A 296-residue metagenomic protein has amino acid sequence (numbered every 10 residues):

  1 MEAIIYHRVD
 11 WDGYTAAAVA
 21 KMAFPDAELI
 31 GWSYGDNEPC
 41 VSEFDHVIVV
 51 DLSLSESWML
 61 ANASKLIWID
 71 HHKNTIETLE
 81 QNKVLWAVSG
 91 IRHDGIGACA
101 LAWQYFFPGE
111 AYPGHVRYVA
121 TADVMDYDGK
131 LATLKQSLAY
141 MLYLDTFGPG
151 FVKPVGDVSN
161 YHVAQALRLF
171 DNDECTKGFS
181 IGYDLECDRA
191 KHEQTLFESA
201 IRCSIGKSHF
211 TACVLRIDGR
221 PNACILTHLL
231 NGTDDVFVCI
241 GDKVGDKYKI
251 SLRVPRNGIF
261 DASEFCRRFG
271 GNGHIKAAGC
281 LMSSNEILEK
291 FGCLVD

Functional and structural regions predicted by a protein language model:
M1-L142, D184-C187, K191-D296: Replace "Mg2+/Mn2+-dependent" with "divalent metal-dependent
A122, L144-F147, D173: Surface-exposed polar/charged interaction patches
D128-D157, Y161-Q165: C-terminal accessory helical subdomains adjacent to catalytic cores in phosphodiester- and nucleotide-handling enzymes
G150-D188: Long, charge-rich alpha-helical interaction segments
